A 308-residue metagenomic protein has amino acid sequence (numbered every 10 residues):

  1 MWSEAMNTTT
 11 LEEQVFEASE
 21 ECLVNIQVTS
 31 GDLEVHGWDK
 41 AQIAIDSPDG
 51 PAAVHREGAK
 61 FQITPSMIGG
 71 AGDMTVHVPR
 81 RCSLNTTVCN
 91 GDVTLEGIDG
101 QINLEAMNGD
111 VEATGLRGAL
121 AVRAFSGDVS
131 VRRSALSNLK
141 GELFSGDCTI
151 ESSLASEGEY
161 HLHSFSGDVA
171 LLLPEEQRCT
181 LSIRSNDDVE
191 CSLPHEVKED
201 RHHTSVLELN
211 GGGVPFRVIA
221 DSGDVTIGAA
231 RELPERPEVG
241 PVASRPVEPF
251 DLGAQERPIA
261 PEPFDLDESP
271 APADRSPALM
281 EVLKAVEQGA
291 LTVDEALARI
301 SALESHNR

Functional and structural regions predicted by a protein language model:
M1-R308: Intrinsically disordered, low-complexity terminal regions
